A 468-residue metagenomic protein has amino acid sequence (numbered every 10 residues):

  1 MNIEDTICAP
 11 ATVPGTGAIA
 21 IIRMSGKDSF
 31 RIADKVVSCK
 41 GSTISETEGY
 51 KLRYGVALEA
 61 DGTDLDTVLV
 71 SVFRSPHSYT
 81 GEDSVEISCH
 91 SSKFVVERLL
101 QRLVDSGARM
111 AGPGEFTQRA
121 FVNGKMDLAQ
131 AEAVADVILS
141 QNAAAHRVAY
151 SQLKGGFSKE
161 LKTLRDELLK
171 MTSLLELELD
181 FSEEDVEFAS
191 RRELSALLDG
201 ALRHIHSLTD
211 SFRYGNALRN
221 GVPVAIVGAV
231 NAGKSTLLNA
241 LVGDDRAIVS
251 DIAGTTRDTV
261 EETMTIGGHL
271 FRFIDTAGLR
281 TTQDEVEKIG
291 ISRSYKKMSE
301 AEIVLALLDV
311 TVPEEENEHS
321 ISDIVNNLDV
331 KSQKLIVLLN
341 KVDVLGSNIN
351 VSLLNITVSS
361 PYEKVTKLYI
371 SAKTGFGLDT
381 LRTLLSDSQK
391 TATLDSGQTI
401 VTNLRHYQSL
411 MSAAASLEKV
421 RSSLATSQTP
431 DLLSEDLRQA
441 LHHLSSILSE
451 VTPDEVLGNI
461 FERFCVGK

Functional and structural regions predicted by a protein language model:
M1-R147, S151, G155, K331 (+1 more regions): A glycine-rich (often HGG/GG-containing) alpha/beta subdomain
N2-P10, P14, H146-T265, T282-D284 (+2 more regions): C-terminal-of-GTPase-core extension/linker across diverse P-loop GTPases
M24, S91, L241, T276 (+2 more regions): Glycine-rich, N-terminal phosphate-binding loop of Rossmann-like dinucleotide-binding domains
R53-R74, G254-T282, E300-I303: Switch I (G2) and immediately adjacent beta-strands of P-loop GTPase domains
R109, L270-R272, T366: Conserved beta-strand segments of alpha/beta enzyme cores
G124, N231, D275: Conserved G/P- and acidic residue-centered "switch" motifs that form tight phosphate/ATP-binding loops in soluble
F273, L307, L338: Generic enzyme active-site microenvironment
E287-T311: Inter-motif core of Ras-like GTPase G domains
